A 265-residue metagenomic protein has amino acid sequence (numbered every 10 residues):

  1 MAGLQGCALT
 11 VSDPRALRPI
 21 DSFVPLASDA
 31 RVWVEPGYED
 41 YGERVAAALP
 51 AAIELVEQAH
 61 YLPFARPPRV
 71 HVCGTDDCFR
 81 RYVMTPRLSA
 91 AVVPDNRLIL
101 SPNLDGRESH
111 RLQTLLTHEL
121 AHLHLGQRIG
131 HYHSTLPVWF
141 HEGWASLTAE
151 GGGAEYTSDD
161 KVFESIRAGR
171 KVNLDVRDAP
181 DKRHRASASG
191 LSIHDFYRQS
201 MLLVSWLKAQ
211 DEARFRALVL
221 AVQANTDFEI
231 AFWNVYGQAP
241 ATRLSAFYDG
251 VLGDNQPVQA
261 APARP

Functional and structural regions predicted by a protein language model:
T10: Beta-rich carbohydrate-recognition modules and glycan-binding surfaces
D13-Y132, P137, D227-I230: Juxtacatalytic substrate-recognition/specificity segment
V93, R111, H131-P265: Acidic/His/Gly-enriched intrinsically disordered linker/tail segments that often contain short helix/coil "MoRF-like"
